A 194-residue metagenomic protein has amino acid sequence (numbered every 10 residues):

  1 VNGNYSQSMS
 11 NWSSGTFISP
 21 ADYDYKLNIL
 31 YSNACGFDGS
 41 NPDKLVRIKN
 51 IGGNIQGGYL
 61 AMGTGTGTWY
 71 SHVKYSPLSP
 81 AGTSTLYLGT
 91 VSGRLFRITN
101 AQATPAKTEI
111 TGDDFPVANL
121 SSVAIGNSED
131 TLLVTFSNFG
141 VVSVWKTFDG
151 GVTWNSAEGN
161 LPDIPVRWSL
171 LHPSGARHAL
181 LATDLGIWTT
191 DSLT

Functional and structural regions predicted by a protein language model:
V1-N2, A21, N33, N41 (+6 more regions): Conserved Ser/Thr-centered positions that define the repeating blades of beta-propeller domains
S10-S13, A61-G67, G112-F115, G159-P162: Surface loop/turn motifs at the tips and blade-to-blade linkers of beta-strand repeat domains
T16-F17, W69, G82, N119 (+1 more regions): Beta-rich catalytic cores
Y23-L27, Y75-G82, I125-E129, L171-A176: Residue-level detector of Asp-centered blade-edge/turn motifs that repeat once per structural unit in beta-propeller
C35-F37, S92, A101, N138 (+2 more regions): Residue-level signature of beta-propeller blades and closely related beta-rich strand-turn architectures in secreted
V134-S143, N160-S192: Loop/turn-rich, solvent-exposed surfaces of beta-rich toroidal or solenoidal domains
